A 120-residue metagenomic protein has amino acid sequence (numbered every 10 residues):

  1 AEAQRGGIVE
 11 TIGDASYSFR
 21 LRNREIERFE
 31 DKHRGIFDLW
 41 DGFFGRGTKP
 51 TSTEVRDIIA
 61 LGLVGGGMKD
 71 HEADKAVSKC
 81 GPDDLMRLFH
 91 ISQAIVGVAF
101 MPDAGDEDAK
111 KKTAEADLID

Functional and structural regions predicted by a protein language model:
A1-S16, E27, D31-K49, T53 (+1 more regions): Charged interaction scaffolds used for protein-protein
L21-I26: A short, sequence-level motif marking secondary-structure junctions
G62: Conserved active-site "lid/cap" helical segment
